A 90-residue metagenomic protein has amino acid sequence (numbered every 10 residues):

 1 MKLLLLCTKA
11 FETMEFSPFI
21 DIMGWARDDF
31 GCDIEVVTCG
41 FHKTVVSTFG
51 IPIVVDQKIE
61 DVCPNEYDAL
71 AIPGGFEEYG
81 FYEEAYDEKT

Functional and structural regions predicted by a protein language model:
M1-T90: Extended, subdomain-level signal for the structured scaffold at the beginning of enzyme domains
